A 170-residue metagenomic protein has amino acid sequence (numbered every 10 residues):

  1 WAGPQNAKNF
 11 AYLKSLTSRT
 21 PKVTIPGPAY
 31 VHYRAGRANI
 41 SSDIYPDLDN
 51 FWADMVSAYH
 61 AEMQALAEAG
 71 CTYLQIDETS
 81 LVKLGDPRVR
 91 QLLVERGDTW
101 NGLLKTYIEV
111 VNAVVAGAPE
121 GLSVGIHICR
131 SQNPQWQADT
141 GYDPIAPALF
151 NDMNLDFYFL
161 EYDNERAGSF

Functional and structural regions predicted by a protein language model:
W1-F170: Domain-level signal for soluble alpha/beta catalytic cores
